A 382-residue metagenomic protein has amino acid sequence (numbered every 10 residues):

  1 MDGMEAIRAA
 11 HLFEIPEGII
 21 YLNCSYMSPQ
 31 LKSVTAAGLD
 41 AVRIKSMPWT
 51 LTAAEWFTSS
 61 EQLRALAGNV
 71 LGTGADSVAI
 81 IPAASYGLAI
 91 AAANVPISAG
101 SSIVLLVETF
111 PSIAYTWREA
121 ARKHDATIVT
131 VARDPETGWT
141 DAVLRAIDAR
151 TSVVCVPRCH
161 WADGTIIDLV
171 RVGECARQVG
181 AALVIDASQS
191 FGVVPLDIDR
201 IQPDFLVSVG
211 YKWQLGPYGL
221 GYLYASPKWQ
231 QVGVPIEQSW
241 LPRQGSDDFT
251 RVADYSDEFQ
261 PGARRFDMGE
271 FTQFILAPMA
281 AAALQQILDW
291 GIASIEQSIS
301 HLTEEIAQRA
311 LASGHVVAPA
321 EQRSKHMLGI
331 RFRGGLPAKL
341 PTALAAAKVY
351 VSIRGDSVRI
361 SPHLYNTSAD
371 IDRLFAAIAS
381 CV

Functional and structural regions predicted by a protein language model:
M1-V382: Pyridoxal 5′-phosphate
